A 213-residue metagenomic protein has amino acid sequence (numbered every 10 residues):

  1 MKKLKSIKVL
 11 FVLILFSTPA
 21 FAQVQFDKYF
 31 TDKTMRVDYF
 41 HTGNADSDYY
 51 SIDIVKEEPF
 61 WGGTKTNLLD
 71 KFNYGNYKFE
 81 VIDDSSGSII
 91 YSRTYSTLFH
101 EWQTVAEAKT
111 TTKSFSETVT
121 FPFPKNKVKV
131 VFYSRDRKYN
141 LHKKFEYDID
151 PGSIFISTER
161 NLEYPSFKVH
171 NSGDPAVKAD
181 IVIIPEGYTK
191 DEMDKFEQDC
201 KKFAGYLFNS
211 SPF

Functional and structural regions predicted by a protein language model:
K2-K3, T66, D191: Generic amphipathic alpha-helical segments used as scaffolds and interaction surfaces in large, multi-domain proteins
K3-V12: Sec-dependent signal peptide recognition, specifically the positively charged N-region followed immediately by
S17-P19: N-terminal signal peptide c-region/cleavage motif recognized by signal peptidases
Y29-F155: Beta-strand-enriched, solvent-exposed domains that form extended recognition/catalytic surfaces
F155-P212: Fold-level signature of zinc-dependent metallopeptidase catalytic domains
